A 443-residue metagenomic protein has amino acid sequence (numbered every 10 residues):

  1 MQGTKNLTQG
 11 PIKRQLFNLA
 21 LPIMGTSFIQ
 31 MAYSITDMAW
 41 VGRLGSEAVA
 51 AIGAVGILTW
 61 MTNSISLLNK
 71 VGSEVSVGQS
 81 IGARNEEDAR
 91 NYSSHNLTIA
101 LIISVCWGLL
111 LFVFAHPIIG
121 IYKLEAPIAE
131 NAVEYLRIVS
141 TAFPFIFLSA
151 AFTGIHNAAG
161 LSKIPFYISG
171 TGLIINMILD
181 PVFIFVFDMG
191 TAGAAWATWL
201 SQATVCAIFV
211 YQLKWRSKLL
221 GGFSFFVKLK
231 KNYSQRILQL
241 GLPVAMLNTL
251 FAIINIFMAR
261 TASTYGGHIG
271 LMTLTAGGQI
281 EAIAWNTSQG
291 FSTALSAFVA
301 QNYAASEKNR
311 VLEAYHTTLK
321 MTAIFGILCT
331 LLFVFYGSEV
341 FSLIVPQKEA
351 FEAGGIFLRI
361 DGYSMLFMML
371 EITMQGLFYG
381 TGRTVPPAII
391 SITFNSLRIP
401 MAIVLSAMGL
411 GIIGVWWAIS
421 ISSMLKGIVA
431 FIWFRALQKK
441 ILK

Functional and structural regions predicted by a protein language model:
M1-I23, V77-P144, V186-G241, V299-S364 (+1 more regions): Short alpha-helical transmembrane segments in multi-pass integral membrane proteins
L7-A39, R43-L44, W60-G72, L101-G108 (+6 more regions): N-terminal transmembrane alpha-helices
N18-D37, I138, S149, G172 (+4 more regions): Transmembrane helical elements of multi-pass membrane transporters/channels
I23, S27, A39, G56 (+17 more regions): Transmembrane alpha-helix boundary and packing residues in multipass membrane permease domains and related
F28, A32-A50, I119-A126, V182-M189 (+5 more regions): Helix-terminus/linker motif at the lipid-water interface of multi-pass membrane proteins
I35-A39, L109, A151-I155, I174-V182 (+8 more regions): Alpha-helical transmembrane segments of multipass membrane proteins
V49-L109, I146-P165, L271-F335, M368-I390: Small-residue-rich hydrophobic transmembrane alpha-helices
K70, I138-N157, P165-N176, A194-F209 (+4 more regions): Short runs within selected transmembrane alpha-helices of multi-pass transporters and secretion channels
